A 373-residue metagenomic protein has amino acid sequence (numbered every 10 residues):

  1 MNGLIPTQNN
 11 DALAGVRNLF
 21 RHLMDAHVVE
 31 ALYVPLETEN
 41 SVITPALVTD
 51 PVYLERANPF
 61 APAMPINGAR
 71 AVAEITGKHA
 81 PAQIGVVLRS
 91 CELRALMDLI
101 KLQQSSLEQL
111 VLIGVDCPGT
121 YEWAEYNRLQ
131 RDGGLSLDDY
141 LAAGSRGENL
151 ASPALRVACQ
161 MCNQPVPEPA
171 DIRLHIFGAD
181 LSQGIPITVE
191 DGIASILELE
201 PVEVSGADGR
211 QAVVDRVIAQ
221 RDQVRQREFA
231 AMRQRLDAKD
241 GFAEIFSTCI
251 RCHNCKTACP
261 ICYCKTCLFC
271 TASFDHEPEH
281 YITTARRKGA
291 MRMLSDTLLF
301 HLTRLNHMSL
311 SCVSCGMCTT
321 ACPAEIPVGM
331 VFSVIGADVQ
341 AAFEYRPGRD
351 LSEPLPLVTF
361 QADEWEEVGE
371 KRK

Functional and structural regions predicted by a protein language model:
M1-F242: Iron-sulfur-associated redox domains of electron-transfer enzymes in respiratory and anaerobic energy metabolism
A14-L19, T44-A46, A207-V213, P260 (+2 more regions): Short charge-dense sequence patches
R17-N18, A243, H253, N306: Residue-level marker for well-ordered alpha-helical positions
R89-R94, A154-P167, S247-L268, S309-E325: Local cysteine-cluster metal-coordination motifs and their immediate loop/turn environment, predominantly Fe-S cluster
R221-S247, C264-K373: Ferredoxin-type iron-sulfur electron-transfer modules in oxidoreductases and energy-metabolism complexes
